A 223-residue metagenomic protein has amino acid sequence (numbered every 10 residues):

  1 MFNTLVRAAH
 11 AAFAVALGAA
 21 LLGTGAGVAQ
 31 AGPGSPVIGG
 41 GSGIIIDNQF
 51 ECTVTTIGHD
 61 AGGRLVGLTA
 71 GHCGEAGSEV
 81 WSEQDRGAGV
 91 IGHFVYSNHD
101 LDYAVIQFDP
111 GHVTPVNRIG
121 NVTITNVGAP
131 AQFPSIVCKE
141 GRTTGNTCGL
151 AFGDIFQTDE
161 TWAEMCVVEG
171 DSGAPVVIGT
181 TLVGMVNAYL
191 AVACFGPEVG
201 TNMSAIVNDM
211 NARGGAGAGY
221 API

Functional and structural regions predicted by a protein language model:
M1-A31: Secretory targeting and sorting signals
A31-V37: Cleaved targeting-peptide boundary
S42-I44: A short beta-strand motif characteristic of beta-propeller blades
I46-I155, I178-G179: Serine endopeptidase catalytic core focused on the charge-relay Asp
A70-E75, G184-A191: Short beta->alpha transition motifs characteristic of CBS
D102-V105, T158-C166: Short, solvent-exposed secondary-structure boundary/capping segments
F108-N121, L190-I223: C-terminal cap/linker of serine protease catalytic domains
C166-N187: Catalytic nucleophile loop of clan PA
